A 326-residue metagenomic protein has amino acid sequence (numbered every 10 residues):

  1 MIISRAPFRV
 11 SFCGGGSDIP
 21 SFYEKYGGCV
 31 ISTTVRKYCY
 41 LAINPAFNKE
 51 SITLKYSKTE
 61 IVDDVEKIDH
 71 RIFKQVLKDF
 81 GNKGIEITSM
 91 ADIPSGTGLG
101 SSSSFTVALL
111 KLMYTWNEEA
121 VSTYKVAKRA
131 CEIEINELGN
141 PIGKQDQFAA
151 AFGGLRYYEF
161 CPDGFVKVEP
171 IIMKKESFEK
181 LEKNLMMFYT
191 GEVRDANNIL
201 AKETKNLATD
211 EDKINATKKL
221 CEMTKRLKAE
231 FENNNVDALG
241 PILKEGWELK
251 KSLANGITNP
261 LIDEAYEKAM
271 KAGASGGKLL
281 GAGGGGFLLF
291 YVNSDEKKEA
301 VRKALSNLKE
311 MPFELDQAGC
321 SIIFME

Functional and structural regions predicted by a protein language model:
M1-C13, D18-E24, V30-S32, Y38-G81 (+4 more regions): C-terminal nucleotide
G84-E86: Residues at or immediately flanking beta-strands
S95-T97: Helix-loop-helix module between adjacent transmembrane segments
S102, G281: Short, conserved phosphate/pyrophosphate- and ester-handling motifs at nucleotide-, phospho-/glycolipid
S104-W116: Stable alpha-helical structural segments in soluble proteins, enriched in small hydrophobic residues
G283-G285: Glycine-rich nucleotide-binding loop
